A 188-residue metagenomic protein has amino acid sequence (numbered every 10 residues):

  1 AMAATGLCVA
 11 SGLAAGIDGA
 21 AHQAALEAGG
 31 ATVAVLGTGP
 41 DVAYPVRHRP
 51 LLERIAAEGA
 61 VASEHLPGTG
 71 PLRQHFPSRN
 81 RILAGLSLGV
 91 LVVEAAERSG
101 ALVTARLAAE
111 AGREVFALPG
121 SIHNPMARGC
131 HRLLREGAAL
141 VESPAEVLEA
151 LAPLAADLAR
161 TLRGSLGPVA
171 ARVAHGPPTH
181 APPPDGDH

Functional and structural regions predicted by a protein language model:
A1-H188: Glycine-biased, small-residue-rich flexible motifs in mid-sequence functional cores and linkers
